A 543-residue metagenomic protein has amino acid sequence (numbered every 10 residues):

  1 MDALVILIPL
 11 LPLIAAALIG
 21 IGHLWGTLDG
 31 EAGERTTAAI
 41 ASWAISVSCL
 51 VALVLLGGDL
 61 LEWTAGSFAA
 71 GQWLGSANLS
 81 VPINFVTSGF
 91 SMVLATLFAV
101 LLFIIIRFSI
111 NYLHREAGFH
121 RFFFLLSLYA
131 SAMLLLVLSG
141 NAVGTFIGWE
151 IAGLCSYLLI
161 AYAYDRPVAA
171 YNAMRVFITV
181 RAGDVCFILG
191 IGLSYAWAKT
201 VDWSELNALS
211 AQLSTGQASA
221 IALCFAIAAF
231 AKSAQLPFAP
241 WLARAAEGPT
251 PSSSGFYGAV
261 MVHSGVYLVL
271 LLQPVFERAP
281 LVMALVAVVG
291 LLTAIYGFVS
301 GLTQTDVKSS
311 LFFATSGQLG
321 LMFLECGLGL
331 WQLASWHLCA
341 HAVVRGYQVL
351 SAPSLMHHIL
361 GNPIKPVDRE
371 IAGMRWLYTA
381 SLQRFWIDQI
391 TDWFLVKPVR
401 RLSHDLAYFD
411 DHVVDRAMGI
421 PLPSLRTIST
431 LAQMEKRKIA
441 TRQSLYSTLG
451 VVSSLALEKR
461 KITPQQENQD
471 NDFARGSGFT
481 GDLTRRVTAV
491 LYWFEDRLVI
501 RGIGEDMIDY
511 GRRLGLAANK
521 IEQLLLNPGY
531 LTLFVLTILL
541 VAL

Functional and structural regions predicted by a protein language model:
M1-D415, G419, L425-G450, S454-G481 (+1 more regions): ...captures the hydrophobic TM-helix bundle architecture rather than a specific catalytic motif, and can also fire on
